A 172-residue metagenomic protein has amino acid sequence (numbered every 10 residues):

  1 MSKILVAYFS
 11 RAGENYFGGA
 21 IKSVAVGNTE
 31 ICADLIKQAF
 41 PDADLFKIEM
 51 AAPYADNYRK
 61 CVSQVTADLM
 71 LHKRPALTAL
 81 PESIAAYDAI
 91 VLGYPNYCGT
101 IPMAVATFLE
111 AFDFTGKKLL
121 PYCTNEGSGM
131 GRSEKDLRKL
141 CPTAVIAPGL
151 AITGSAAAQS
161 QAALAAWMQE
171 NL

Functional and structural regions predicted by a protein language model:
M1-A89, G99, A106, E110 (+1 more regions): N-terminal beta1-alpha1-beta2 submodule of the flavodoxin-like/Rossmannoid cofactor-binding fold
A12-E14, A51-P53, N96-T100, E126-G129 (+1 more regions): Solvent-exposed loop/turn segments at secondary-structure junctions within structured extracellular/periplasmic domains
K47-E49, C123, L150-A151: Residue-level recognition of beta-strand->loop/alpha-helix junctions
I84, E110-G116, L140-C141: Short, conserved loop/helix-junction motifs that constitute active-site signature segments in enzyme catalytic cores
P102-V105, G131-E134, A158-Q161: Conserved strand-to-helix beginnings and helix N-cap segments that scaffold or border functional pockets
G127-L140: Glycine-rich, charge-decorated loop segments at or immediately adjacent to ligand/cofactor-binding or catalytic sites
V145-L172: Glycine-rich phosphate/pyrophosphate-binding loop and the adjoining helix
